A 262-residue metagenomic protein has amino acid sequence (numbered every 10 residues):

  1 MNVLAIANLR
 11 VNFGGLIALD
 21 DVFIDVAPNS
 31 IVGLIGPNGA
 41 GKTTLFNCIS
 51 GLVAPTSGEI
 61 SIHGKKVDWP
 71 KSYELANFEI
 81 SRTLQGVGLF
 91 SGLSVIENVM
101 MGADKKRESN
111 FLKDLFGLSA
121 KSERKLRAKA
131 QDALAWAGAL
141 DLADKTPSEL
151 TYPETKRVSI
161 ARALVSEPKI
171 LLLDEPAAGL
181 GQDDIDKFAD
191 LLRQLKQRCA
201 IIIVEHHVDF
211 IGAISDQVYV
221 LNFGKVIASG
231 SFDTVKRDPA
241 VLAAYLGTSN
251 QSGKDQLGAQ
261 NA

Functional and structural regions predicted by a protein language model:
I35-P37: The feature captures the beta-strand-to-loop junction immediately N-terminal to the Walker
S50: Helix-to-loop junction immediately C-terminal to a conserved catalytic motif
N110-L142, D190: Conserved ABC ATPase "signature" region
E167: Conserved catalytic motifs of ABC-family nucleotide-binding domains
L171-E175: Catalytic Walker B motif of ABC-type/P-loop ATPase nucleotide-binding domains
I211-A213: A short, surface-exposed alpha-helical micro-motif characterized by mixed small hydrophobic and charged/polar residues
